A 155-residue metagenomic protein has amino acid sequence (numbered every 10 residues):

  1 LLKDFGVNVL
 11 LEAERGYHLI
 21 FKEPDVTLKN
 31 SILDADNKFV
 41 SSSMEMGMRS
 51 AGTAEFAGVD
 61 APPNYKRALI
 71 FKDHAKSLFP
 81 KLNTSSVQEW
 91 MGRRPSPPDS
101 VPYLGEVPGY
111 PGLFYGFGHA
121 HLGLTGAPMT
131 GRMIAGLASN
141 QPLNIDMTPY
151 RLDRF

Functional and structural regions predicted by a protein language model:
L1-P111: Active-site substrate-recognition segment that forms the wall of the catalytic cavity or substrate channel
Y103, V107-F155: C-terminal lid/capping helical subdomain adjacent to the catalytic/cofactor pocket in oxidative enzymes
